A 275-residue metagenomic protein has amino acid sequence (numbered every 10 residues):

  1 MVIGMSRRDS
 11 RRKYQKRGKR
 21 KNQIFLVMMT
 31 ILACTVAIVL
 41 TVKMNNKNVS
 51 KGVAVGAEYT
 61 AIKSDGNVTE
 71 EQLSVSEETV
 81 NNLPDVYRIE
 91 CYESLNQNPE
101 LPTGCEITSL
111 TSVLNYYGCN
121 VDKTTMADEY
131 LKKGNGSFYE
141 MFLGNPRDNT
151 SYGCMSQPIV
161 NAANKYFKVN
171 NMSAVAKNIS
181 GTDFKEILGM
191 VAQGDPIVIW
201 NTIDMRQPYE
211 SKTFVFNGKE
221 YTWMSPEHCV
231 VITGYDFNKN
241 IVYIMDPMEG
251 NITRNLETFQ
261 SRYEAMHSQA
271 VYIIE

Functional and structural regions predicted by a protein language model:
V2, S10-K13, G18-A162, I203-M205 (+2 more regions): Active-site-adjacent structural segments surrounding the nucleophilic cysteine of cysteine proteases and isopeptidases
R20-Q23, P146-C229, T233-Y235, I274: Predominantly the structural core of cysteine protease catalytic domains
T79-V80, K165-N170, R262-A265: Short, conserved catalytic or adaptor-binding loops enriched in Gly and charged residues
N120, G136, P196-I197, Q269-Y272: A general structural signal for well-ordered secondary-structure junctions
S211-M224, V230-E275: Noncatalytic regulatory segments and standalone regulatory/sensor domains
